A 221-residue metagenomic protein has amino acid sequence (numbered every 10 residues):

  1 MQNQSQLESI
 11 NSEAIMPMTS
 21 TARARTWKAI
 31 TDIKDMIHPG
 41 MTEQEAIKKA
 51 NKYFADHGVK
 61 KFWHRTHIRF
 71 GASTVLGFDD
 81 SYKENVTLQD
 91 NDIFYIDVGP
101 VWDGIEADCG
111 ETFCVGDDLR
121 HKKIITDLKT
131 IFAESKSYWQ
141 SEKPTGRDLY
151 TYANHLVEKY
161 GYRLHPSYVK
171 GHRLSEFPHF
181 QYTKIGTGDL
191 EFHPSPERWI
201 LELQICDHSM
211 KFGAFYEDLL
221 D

Functional and structural regions predicted by a protein language model:
M1-D221: Active-site neighborhoods and metal-handling regions in enzymes and metal-associated proteins
